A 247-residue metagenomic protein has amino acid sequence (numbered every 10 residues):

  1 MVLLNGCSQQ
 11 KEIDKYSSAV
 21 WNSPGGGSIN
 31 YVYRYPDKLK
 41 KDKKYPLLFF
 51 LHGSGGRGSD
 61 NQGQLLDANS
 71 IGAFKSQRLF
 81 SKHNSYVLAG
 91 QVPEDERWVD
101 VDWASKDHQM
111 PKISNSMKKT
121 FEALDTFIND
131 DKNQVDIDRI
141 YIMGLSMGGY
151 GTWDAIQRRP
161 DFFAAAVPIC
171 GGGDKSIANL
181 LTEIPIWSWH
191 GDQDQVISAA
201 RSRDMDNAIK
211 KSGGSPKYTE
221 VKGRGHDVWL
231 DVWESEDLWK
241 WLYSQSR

Functional and structural regions predicted by a protein language model:
G6-L47, S85, S116, A123 (+8 more regions): A domain-start/cap signature at the N-terminus of enzymes
K38-K43, W98-S146: Gly/Ser-rich "nucleophile elbow"/oxyanion-hole loop immediately N-terminal to the catalytic nucleophile in hydrolases
L51-G53, H190: The conserved beta1-alpha1 loop
S54-M117: Active-site machinery of serine-nucleophile hydrolases
A68-R78, C170-N179, A200, D204: Alpha-helical scaffolding within the catalytic cores of extracellular/periplasmic polymer-degrading hydrolases
H83-S85, L181-I186: Short, proline-enriched alpha-helix->beta-strand connector loops that line the catalytic pocket of alpha/beta-hydrolase
N129-T182: Primarily recognizes the serine-hydrolase "nucleophile elbow" in alpha/beta-hydrolase and SGNH/GDSL folds
I169, P185-R247: C-terminal catalytic histidine-bearing segment of alpha/beta-hydrolase fold enzymes
